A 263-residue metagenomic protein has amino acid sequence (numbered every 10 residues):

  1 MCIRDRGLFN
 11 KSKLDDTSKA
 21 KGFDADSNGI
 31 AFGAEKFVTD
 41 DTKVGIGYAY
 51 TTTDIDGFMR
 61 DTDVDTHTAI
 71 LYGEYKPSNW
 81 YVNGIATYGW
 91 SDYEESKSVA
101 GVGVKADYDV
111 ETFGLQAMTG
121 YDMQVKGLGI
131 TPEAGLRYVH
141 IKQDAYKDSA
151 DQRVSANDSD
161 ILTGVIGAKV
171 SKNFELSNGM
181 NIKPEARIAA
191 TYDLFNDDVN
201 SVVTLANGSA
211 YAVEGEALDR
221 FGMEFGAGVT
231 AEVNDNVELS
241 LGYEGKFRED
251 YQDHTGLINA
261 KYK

Functional and structural regions predicted by a protein language model:
M1-K263: Membrane translocator/pore-forming domains, dominated by Gram-negative outer-membrane beta-barrels
